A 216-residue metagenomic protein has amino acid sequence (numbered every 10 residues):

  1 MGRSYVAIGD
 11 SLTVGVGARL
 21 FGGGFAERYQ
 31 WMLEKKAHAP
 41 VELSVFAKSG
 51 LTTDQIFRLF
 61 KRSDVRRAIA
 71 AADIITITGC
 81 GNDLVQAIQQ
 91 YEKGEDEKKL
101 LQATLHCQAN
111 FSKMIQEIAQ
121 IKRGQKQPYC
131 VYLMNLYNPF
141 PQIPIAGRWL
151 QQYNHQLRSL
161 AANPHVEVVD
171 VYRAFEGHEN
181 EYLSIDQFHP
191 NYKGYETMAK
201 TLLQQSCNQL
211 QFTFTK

Functional and structural regions predicted by a protein language model:
M1-S49, R66: Serine-esterase "nucleophile elbow" of acetyl-processing enzymes
L12, A18-L20, T53, D83-L84 (+1 more regions): Short, flexible micro-motifs
L12, G50-T52, N138, F175: Residue-level detector of flexible, active-site-proximal loop/helix-junction positions within diverse enzyme catalytic
G17-F21, R58, I143-R148: Short, solvent-exposed loop/turn segments at secondary-structure boundaries
G50-K61: Structural motif
D64-Y192, E196, K200-Q205, Q209-K216: Alpha-helical cap/lid subdomain in secreted, periplasmic, or secretory-pathway luminal O-acyl-processing enzymes
